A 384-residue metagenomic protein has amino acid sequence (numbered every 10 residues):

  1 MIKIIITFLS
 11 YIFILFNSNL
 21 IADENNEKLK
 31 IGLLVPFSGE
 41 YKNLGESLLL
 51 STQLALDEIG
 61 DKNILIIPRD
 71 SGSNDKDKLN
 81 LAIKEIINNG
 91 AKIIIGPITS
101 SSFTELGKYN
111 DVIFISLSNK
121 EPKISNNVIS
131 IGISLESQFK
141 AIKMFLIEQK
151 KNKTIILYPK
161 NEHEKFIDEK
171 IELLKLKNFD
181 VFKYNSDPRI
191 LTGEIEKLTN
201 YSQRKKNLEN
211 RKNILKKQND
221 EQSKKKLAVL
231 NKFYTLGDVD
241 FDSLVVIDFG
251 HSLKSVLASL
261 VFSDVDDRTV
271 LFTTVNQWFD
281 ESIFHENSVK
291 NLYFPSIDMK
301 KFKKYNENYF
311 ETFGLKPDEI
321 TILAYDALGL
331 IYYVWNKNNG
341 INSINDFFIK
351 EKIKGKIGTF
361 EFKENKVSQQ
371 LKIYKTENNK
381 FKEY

Functional and structural regions predicted by a protein language model:
M1-D23: Classical Sec-dependent N-terminal signal peptides that target proteins to the secretory pathway
N26, G32-L50, S71: Extracytoplasmic "Venus flytrap"
G39, L49-D70: Signal peptide-proximal N-terminal region of secreted/periplasmic/extracellular or secretory-lumen proteins
I67-D77, A82, G132-I133, F182-I190: Short beta->alpha junction loops
K76-K92, E194-Q203, N207, A228-V239: Short, well-structured alpha-helical segments in soluble
I93-L157, N161-L173: Extracytoplasmic ligand/sensor domains, especially the bilobed periplasmic-binding protein
L176, L198-K224, V239-S243, H251-Y325: Extracellular/periplasmic periplasmic-binding protein-like sensory domains
F313-Y325, Y332-F381: Segments of small-molecule ligand-sensing domains
